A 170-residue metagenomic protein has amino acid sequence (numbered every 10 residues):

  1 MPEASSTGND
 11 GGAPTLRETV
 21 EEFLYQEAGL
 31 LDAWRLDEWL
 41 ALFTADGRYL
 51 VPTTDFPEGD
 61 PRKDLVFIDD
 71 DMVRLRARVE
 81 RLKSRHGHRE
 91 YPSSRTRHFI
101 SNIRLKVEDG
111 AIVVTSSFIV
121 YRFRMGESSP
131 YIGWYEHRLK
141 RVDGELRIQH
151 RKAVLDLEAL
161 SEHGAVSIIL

Functional and structural regions predicted by a protein language model:
M1-R35, A41-A45: Short, low-complexity N-terminal intrinsically disordered segments enriched in polar/charged residues
E3, R97, R104-L170: A beta-strand edge to alpha-helix "cap/lid" segment located at domain peripheries
G12-T15, K63, E127: Conserved aromatic-histidine-acidic binding/catalytic patches
E27, W39, L75, V114 (+1 more regions): Hydrophobic pocket/interface hotspot
E27-G29, H86-S93, R124-G126: Short helix-to-loop capping/linker segments positioned immediately adjacent to catalytic or ligand/cofactor-binding
A45-T115: A solvent-exposed, acidic/Ser-Thr-rich amphipathic alpha-helical stretch
